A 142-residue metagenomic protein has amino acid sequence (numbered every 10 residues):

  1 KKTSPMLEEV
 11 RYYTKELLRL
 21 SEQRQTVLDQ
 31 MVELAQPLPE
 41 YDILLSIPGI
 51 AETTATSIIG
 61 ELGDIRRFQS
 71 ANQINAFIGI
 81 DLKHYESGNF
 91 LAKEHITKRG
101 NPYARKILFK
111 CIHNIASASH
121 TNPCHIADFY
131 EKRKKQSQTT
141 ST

Functional and structural regions predicted by a protein language model:
K1-T142: A detector of single, family-specific signature residues that are central to catalytic or substrate-handling motifs
